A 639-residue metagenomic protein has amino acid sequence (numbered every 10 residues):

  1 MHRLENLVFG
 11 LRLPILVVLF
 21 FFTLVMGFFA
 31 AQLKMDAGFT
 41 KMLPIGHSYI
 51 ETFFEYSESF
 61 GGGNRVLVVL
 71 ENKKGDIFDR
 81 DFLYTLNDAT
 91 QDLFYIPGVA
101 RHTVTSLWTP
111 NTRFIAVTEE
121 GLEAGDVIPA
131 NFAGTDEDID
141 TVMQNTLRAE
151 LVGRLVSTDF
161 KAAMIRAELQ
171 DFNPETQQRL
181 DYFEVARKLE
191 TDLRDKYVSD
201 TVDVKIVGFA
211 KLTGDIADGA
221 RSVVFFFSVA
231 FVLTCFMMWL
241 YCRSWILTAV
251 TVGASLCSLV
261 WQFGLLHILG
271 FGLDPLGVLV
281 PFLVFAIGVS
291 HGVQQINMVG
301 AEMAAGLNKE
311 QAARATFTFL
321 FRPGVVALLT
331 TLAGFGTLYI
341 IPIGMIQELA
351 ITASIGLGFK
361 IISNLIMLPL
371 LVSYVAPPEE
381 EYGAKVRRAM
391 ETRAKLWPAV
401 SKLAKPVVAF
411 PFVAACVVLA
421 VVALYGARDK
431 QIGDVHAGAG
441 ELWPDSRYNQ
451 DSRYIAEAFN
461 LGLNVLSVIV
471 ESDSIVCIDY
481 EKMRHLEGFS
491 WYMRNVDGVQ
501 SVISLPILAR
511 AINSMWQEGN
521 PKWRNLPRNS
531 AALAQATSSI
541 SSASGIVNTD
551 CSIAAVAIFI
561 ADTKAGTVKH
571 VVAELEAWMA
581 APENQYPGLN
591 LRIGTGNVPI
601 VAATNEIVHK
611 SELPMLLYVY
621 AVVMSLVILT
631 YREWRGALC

Functional and structural regions predicted by a protein language model:
M1-L19, R314, I362-A420, G440: Interfacial helix-loop-helix hairpins and adjacent transmembrane helices of multi-pass alpha-helical membrane proteins
L16-S48, I343-G344, V417-Y448, R453: Transmembrane helices with small-residue packing motifs
E58, Y84, F132-W245, R484 (+1 more regions): Extracytoplasmic
D88-L169, D181-V185, D203, V499-T537: Alpha-helical transmembrane helix bundles of large polytopic membrane transport and channel proteins
D218-L273, I340-G344, P614-C639: Interfacial segments of transmembrane alpha-helices in multi-pass membrane proteins
I268, F285-Q295, F321-I340, M345-R388: Transmembrane alpha-helices and their membrane-interface boundaries in multi-pass membrane transporters and channels
E302-L329: Helix-loop junctions and hydrophobic alpha-helical segments within the transmembrane domains of large membrane
V400-A404, A409-R528: Juxtamembrane segments of multi-pass membrane proteins
